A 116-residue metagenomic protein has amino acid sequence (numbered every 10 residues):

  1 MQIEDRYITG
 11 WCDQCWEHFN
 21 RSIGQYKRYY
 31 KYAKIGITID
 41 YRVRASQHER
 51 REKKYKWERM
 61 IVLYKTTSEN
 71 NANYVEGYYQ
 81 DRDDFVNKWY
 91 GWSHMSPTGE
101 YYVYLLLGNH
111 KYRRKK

Functional and structural regions predicted by a protein language model:
M1-F85, M95-K116: GIY-YIG nuclease catalytic motif and its immediate N-terminal context
K88-G91: Conserved phosphate- and dinucleotide-binding cores of soluble alpha/beta proteins, encompassing both enzyme active
